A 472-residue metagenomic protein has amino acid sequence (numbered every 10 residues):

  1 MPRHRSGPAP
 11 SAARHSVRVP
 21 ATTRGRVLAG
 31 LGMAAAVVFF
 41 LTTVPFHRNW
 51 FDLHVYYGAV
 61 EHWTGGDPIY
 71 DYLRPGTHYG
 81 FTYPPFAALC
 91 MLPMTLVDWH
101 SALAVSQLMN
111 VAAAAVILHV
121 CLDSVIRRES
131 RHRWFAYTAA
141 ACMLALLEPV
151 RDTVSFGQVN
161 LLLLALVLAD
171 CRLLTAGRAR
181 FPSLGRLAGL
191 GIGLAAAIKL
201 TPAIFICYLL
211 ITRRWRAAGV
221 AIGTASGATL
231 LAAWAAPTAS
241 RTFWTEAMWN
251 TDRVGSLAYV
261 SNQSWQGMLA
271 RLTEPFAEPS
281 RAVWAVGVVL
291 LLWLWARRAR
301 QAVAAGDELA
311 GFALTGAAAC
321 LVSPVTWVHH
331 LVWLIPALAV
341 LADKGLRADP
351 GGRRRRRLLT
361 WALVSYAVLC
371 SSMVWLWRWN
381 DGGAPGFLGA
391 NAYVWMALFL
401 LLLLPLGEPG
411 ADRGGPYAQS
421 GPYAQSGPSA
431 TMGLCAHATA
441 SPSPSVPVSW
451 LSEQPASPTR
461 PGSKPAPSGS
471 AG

Functional and structural regions predicted by a protein language model:
P2-R186, T212-V328, K344, P385 (+3 more regions): Primarily membrane-embedded glycan-assembly and transfer machineries that use lipid-linked glycans
H4-S16, S130-H132, A176-L184, A348-R353 (+1 more regions): Intrinsically disordered, low-complexity terminal tails and inter-domain linkers enriched for S/T/G/P/D/E
D98, K199-P202, A337: Hydrophobic transmembrane alpha-helices
I192-L209, S323-H330: Transmembrane helices and adjacent periplasmic/lumenal helix-loop junctions of polyprenol-phosphate-dependent
V328-D343, V394: Hydrophobic/aromatic-rich transmembrane helices and adjacent perimembrane loops
A342-Y417, A430-A438, P447-E453, G469-G472: Aromatic-enriched
